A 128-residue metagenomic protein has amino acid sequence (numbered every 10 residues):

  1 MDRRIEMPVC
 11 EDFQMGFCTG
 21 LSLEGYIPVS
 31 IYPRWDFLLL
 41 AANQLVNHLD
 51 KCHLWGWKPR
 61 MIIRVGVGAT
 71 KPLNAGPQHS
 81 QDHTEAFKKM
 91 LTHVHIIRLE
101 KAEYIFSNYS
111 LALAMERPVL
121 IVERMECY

Functional and structural regions predicted by a protein language model:
M1-Y128: Thiamine diphosphate
